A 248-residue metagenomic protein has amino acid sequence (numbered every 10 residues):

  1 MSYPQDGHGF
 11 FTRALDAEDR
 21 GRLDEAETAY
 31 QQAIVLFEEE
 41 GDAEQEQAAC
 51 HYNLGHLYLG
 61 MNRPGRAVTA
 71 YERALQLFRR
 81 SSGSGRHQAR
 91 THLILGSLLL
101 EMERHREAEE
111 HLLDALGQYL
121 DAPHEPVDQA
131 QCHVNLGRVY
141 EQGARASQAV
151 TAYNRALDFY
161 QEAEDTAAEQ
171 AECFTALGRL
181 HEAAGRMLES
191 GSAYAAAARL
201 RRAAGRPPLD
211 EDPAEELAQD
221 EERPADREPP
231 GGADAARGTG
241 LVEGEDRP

Functional and structural regions predicted by a protein language model:
M1, E39-D42, R80-S84, D121-E125 (+2 more regions): Short coil/turn linkers that connect adjacent helices within long alpha-helical scaffolds, especially alpha-solenoid
Y3-V35: Alpha-helical segment of the N-proximal tetratricopeptide repeat
H8-G21, Q45-G60, R86-E101, V127-Q142 (+2 more regions): Conserved alpha-helical positions within TPR/SEL1-like repeat arrays
I34-L36, L75-R80, D114-D121, L157-E162 (+1 more regions): Amphipathic alpha-helical segments of tetratricopeptide repeats
V35-A49: Short, charge-rich amphipathic alpha-helical segments embedded in non-transmembrane helical bundles/solenoids
T151-N154, D158, M187-G205: TPR/TPR-like (Sel1-like) alpha-helical repeat modules
